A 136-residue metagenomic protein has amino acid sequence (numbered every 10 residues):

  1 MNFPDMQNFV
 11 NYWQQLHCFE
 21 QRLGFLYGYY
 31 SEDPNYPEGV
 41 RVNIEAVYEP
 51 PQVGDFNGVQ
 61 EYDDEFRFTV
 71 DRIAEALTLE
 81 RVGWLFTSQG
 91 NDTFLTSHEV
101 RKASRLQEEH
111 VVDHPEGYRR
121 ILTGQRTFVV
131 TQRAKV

Functional and structural regions predicted by a protein language model:
M1-G83, T87-V136: N-terminal beta-strand/alpha-helix entry module and adjacent surface of metal-dependent catalytic domains
